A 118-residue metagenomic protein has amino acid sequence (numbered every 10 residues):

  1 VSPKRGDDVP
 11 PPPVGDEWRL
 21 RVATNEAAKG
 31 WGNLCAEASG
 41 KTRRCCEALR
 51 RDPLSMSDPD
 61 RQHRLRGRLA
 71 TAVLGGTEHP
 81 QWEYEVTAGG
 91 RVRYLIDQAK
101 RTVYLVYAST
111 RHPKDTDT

Functional and structural regions predicted by a protein language model:
V1-G90, I96-T118: Basic, Lys/Arg-enriched alpha-helical interface segments
